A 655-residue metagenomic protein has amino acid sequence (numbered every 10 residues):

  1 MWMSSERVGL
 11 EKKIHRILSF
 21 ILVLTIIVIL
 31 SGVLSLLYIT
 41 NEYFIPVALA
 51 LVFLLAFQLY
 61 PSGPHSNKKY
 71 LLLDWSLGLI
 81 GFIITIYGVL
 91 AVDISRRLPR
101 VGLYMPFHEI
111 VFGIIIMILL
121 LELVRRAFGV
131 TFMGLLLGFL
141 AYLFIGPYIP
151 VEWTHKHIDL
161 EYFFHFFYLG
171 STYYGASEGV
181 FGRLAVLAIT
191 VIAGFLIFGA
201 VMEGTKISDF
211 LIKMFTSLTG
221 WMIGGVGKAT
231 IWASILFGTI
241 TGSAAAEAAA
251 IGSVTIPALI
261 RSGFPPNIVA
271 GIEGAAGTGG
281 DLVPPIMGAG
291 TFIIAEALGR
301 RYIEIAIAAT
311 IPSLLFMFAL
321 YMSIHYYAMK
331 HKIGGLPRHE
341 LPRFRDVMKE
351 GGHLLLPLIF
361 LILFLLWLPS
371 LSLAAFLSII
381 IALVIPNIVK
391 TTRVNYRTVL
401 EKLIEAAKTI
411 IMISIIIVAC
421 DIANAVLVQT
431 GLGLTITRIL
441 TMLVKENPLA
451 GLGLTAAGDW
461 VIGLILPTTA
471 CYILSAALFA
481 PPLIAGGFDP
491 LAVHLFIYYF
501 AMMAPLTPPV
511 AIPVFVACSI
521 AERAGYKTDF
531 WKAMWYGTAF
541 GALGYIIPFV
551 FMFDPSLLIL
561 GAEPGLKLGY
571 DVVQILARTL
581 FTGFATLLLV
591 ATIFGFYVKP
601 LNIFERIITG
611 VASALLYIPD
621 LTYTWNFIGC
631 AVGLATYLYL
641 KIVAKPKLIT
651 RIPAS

Functional and structural regions predicted by a protein language model:
M1-L103, I110-I114: Conserved, well-structured core domains of diverse proteins
W2-L24, I307-T409, I512-Y617, K645-S655: Long, contiguous bundles of hydrophobic transmembrane helices that form the permeation core of multi-pass
G32-L37, F57-K68, I116-V130, E296-I303 (+2 more regions): Membrane-water interface regions at transmembrane-helix termini and the short interhelical loops of multi-pass membrane
P106-V111, E178-V191, S217-I231, S262-I268 (+5 more regions): Membrane-interfacial loop-to-helix junctions in multi-pass transporters
E122, A127, L135-G146, V151-D209 (+7 more regions): Core transmembrane alpha-helical segments of multi-pass membrane transporters/permeases
R125, F198-E203, S234-S243, A275-D281 (+5 more regions): Transmembrane alpha-helix interface/packing and boundary motifs in multi-pass membrane proteins, characterized by
I212-G280, I286-I293, G299, T468-M503 (+2 more regions): Hydrophobic transmembrane alpha-helices that form the pore/transport pathway of multi-pass ion and small-solute
G352-L491, Y499-M503, K599, A614-Y617: Long hydrophobic segments that form regular secondary structure
